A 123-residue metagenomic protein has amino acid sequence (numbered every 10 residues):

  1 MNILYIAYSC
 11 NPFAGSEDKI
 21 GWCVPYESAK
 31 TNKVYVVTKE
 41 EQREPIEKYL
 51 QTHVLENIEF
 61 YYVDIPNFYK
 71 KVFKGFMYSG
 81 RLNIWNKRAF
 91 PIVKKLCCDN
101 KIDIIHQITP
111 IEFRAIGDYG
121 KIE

Functional and structural regions predicted by a protein language model:
M1-E59: N-terminal subdomain of nucleotide-sugar transferases
N2, D103-I104: Structural motif
Y8, Q42, I65, P110-F113: Flexible loop residues that form catalytic and substrate-binding hotspots at small-molecule/glycan-binding clefts
P12-F13, Y69, F113-R114: Short glycine-rich, flexible loops that bind phosphorylated cofactors or substrates
S28, L96, K121-I122: Hydrophobic helix-cap positions at the C-terminus of alpha-helices in RecA-like/P-loop ATPase nucleotide-binding cores
V36-C97: A conserved catalytic-core segment of Leloir-type glycosyltransferases
L82-A89, I104-E123: An aromatic- and histidine-rich active-site surface loop
N100: Active-site charged/polar residues at nucleotide-handling catalytic sites that mediate phosphoryl, nucleotidyl
